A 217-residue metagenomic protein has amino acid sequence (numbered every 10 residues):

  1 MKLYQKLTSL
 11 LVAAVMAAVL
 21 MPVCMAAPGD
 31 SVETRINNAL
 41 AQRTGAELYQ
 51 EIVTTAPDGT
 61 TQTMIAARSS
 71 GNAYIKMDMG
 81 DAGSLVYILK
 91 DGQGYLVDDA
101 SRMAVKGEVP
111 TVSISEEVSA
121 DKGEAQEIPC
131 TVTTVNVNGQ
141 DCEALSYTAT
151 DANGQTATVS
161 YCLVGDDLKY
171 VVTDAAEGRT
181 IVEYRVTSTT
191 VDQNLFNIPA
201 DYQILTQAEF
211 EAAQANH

Functional and structural regions predicted by a protein language model:
K2-Q5, L11, A17-N72, T134 (+1 more regions): N-terminal leader/targeting segments and the immediate start of mature chains
L48, D58-T60, S69, G80-D81 (+2 more regions): Residues that act as N-cap/strand-start positions at coil-to-secondary-structure junctions
G59, S101-R102, G139, G154: Detector for glycine-centered tight turns/loop "hinges" at secondary-structure junctions
T61-S119, D167-V186: An acidic-aromatic
K76-L85, Q93, V135-Q203: Gly/Pro-enriched, hydrophobic low-complexity segments that function as extracytoplasmic propeptides/linkers
A120-T131: A short, amphipathic edge element
